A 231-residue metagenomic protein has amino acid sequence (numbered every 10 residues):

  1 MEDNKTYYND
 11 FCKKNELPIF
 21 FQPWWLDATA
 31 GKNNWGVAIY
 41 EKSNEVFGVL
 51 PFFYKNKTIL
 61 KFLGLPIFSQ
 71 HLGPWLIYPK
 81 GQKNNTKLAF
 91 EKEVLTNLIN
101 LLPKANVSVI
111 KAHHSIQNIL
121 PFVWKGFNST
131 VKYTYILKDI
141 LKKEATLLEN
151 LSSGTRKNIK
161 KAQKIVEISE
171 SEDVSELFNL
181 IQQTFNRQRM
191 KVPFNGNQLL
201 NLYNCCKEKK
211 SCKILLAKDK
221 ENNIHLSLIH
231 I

Functional and structural regions predicted by a protein language model:
M1-S43, L50-I59, H114-K132, L147-H230: A conserved beta-strand-loop-helix scaffold within acyl/acetyltransferase catalytic domains
F47-L50, G64: Short hydrophobic-aromatic micro-motifs
K57-F127: Acyl-donor binding region in acyl/amide transferases
L76-K80, D139-L141, I181-T184: Short, histidine-centered active-site or binding-site loop motifs used for metal coordination, general acid-base
L141-L147: Short helix-loop capping/hinge motifs at secondary-structure junctions, enriched in acidic/polar residues
